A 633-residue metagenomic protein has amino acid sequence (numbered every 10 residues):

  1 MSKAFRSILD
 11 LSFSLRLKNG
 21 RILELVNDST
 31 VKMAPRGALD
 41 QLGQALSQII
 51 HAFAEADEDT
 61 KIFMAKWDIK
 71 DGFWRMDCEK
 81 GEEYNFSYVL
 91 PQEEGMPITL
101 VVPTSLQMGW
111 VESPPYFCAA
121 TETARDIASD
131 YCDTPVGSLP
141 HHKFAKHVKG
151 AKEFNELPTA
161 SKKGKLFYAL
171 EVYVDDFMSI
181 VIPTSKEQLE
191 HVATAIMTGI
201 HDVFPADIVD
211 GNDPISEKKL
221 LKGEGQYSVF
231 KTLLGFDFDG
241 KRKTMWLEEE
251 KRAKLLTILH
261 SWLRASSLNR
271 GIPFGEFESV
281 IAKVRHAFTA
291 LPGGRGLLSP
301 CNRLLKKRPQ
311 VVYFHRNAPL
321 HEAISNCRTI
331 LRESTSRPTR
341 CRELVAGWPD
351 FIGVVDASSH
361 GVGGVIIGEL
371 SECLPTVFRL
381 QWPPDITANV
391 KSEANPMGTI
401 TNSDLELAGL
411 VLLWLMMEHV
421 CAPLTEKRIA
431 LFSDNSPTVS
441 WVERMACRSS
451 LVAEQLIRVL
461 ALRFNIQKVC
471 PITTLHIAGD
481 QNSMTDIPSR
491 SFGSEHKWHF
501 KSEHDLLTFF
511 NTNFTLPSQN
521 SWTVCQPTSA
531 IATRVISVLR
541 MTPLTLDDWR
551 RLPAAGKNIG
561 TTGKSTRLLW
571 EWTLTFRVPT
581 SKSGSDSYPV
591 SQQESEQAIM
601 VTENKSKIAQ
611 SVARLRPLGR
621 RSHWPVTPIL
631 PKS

Functional and structural regions predicted by a protein language model:
M1-A128, W246, A253-C301, L305: Catalytic-core region of right-hand nucleic acid polymerases
A34-A45, K66, P135-S161, A169-E171 (+3 more regions): Polymerase palm active-site segment centered on the conserved acidic dipeptide of motif C
G43-A56, E122-D126, I400-E426, I457-K468: Metal-dependent nuclease catalytic cores in nucleic-acid-processing enzymes, especially RNase H-like/related
E83-P91, Y116, D237, I352-W382: Acidic, metal-ligating active-site segments
P97-A120, K152-E153, L370-A408, I429 (+2 more regions): A short, polar/acidic, helix/strand-boundary loop motif
F238-V280, I487-P631: Flexible, low-complexity interdomain linkers flanking nucleic-acid-processing modules
L304-C341: Amphipathic alpha-helical
W414-S483, R490: RNase H catalytic domain
